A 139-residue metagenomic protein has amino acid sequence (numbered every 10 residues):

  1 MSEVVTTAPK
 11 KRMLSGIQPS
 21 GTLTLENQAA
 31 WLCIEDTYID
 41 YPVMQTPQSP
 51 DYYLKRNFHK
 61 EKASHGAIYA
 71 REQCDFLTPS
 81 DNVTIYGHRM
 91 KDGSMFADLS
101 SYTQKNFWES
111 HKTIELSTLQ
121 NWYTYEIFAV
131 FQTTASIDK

Functional and structural regions predicted by a protein language model:
M1-K139: Solvent-exposed, non-transmembrane regions of membrane-associated and secreted proteins
